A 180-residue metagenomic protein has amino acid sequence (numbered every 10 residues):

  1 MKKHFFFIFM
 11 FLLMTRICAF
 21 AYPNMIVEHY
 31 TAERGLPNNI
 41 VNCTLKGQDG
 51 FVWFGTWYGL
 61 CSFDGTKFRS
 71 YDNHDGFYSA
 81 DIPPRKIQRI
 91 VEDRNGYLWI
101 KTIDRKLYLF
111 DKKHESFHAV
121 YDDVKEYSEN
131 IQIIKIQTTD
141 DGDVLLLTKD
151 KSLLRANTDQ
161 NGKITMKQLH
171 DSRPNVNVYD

Functional and structural regions predicted by a protein language model:
M1-D180: Carboxylate-rich, polar loop motifs that coordinate divalent cations or form catalytic acidic clusters
